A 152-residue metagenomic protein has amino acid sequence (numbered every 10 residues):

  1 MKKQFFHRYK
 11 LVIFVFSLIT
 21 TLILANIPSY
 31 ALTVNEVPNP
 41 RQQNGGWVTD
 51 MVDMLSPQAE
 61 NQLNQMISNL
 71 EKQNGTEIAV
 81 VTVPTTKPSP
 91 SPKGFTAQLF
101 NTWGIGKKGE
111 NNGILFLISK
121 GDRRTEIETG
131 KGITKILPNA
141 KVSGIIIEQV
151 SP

Functional and structural regions predicted by a protein language model:
K2-F14: Bacterial N-terminal signal peptides that target proteins for export
F5-H7, L24, V37: Intrinsically disordered, low-complexity peptide-like regions
V12-A25: Bacterial N-terminal signal peptides
P28-P152: Folded, non-transmembrane soluble domains that reside on the lumenal/extracytoplasmic side of membranes
